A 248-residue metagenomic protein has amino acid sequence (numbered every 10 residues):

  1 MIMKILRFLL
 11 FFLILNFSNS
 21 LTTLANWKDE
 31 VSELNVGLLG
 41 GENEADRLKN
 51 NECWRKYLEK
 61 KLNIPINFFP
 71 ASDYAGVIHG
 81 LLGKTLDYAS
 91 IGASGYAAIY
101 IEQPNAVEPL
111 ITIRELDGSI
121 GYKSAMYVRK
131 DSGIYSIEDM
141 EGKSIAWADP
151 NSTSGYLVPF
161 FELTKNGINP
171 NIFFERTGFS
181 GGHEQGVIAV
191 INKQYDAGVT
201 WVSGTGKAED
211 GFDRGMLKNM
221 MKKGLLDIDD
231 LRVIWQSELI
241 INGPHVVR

Functional and structural regions predicted by a protein language model:
M1-L9: Bacterial N-terminal signal peptides that target proteins for export
F8-N19: Bacterial N-terminal signal peptides
N26-A97: Extracytoplasmic small-molecule ligand-binding "clamshell" domains of the periplasmic binding protein/Venus flytrap
L38-G40, K123-I134, I234-R248: A bilobed periplasmic-binding-protein/Venus flytrap-type ligand-binding module shared by bacterial periplasmic
L81-L82, M140, V190-I191: Hydrophobic residues within well-ordered alpha-helices
A106-S119, D230-W235: A structural signal for short loop-to-beta-strand junctions that line the ligand-binding cleft of periplasmic/secreted
V128-D149: Flexible hinge/capping segments at coil-to-helix
S144-R248: Pocket-lining segment of extracytoplasmic ligand-binding domains
